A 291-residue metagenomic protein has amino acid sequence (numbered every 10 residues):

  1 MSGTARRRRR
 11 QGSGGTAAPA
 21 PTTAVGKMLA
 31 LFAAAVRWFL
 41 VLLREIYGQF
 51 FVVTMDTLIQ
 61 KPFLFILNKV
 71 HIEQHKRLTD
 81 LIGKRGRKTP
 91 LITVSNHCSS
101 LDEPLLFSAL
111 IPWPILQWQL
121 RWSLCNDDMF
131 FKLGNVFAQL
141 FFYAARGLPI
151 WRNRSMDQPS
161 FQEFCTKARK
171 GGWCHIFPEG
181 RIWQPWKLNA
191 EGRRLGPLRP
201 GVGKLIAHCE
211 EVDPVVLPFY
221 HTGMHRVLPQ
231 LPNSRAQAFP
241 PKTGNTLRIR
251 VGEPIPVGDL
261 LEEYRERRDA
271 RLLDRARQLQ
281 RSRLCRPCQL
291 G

Functional and structural regions predicted by a protein language model:
S2-I111, I115-L120, K132-G147, Q162: Membrane-anchoring hydrophobic helices of lipid-metabolizing enzymes
H71, H75, R154-Q158, L195-R199: A conditional alpha-helix N-cap/helix-loop micro-motif detector
T89-S95, G171-G180, P214: Generic beta-sheet signal
R121-D128: Short internal beta-strands
V136-L140, W173, R181-R271: A cross-family acyltransferase "interaction/gating" segment
R146-M156, W186-R194: Surface-exposed cleft-lining segments at the edges of enzyme active sites
F161-A168: Short amphipathic alpha-helices and their capping/turn segments at secondary-structure boundaries
D269-G291: Short, cationic low-complexity segments
